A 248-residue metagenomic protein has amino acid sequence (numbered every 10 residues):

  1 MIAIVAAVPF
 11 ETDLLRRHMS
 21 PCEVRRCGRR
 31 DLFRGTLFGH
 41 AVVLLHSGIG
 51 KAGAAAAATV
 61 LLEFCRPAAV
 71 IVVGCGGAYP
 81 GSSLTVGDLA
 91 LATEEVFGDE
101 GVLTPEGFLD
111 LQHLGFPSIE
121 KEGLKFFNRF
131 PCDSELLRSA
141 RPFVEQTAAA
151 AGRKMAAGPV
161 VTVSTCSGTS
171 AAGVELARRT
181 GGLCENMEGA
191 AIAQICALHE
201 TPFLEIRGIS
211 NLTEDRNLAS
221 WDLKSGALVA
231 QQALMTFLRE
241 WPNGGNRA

Functional and structural regions predicted by a protein language model:
M1-T59, C65: N-terminal short beta-loop-beta anion/metal-coordinating cradle
H18, E135-A150, I195, Q232-E240: Generic non-transmembrane alpha-helical segments
V42-S47, P159-V161, I206: Active-site-proximal beta-strand elements of phosphoester/diester hydrolases
R66-V70: Proline-aspartate-enriched helix->loop->beta-strand connector
P80-T180: Mid-sequence, gly/pro-rich, charge-dense loop/helix-turn segments that line enzyme active sites
V161-E205, S210, E214: A C-terminal functional module that forms or caps the active site or interfaces directly with catalytic machinery
T213-A248: His/Asp/Glu-rich mid-to-C-terminal helical/loop segments that flank catalytic regions of hydrolases
